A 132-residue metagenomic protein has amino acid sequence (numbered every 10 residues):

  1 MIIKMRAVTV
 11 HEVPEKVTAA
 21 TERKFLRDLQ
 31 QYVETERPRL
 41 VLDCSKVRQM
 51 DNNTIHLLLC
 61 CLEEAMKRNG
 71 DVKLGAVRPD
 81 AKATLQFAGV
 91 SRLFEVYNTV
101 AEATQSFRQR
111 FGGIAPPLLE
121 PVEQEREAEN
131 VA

Functional and structural regions predicted by a protein language model:
M1-V13, V17, K24, V131: Short beta-strand/loop segment at the start of cytosolic alpha/beta domains
V8, P79-D80, L118: Short, charged low-complexity linear motifs
V17-F94: Amphipathic alpha-helical interaction surfaces in cytosolic regulatory modules
R37, F111-G112: Short, flexible coil/linker elements and helix-boundary hinge sites characteristic of intrinsically disordered
E95-A103: Short acidic-hydrophobic, aromatic-tinged amphipathic segments that line or gate anion-handling sites
S106-R110: Receiver (REC) domain switch/output surface
G113-A132: CheY-like receiver
